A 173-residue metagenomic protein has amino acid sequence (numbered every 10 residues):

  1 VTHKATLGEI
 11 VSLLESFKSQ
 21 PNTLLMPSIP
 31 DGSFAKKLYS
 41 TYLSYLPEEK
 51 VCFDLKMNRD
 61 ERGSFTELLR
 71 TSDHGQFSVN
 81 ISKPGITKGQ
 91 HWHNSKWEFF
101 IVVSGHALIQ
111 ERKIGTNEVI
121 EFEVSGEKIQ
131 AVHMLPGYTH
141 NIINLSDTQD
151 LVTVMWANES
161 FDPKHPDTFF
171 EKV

Functional and structural regions predicted by a protein language model:
V1-L55: Mid/C-terminal beta-alpha module of Rossmann-like enzyme folds, strongest in SDR-family dehydrogenases/epimerases
V51-Q90: A short glycine-rich, His/Asp/Glu-containing loop-to-beta-strand
F65, G89-H91, I109-E111, A131-M134 (+1 more regions): Short beta-strand His + acidic residue motifs that chelate non-heme Fe in jelly-roll/DSBH and cupin folds
E67-L68, K88-N94, I101, F122-V124 (+1 more regions): Short histidine-centered beta-strand/loop micro-motifs that create catalytic or ligand/metal-coordination sites
D73, S95, D147-T148: Short strand-connecting beta-turns/loops that link adjacent beta-strands
S95-R112: Glycine- and acidic-residue-biased ligand/ion/polar-headgroup-sensing regions
K113-Y138: Short acidic-glycine-tyrosine-enriched beta hairpin
T116-E118, L145-V173: Double-stranded beta-helix
